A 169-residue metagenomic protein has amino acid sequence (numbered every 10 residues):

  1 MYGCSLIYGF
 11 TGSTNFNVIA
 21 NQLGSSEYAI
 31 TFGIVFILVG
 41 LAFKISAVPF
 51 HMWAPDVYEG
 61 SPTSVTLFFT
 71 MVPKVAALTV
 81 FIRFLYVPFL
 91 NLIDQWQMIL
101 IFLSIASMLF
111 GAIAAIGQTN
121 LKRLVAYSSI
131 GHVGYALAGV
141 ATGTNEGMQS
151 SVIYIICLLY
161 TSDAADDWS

Functional and structural regions predicted by a protein language model:
M1-S162, S169: Alpha-helical transmembrane segments of multi-pass membrane proteins predominantly involved in bioenergetics
